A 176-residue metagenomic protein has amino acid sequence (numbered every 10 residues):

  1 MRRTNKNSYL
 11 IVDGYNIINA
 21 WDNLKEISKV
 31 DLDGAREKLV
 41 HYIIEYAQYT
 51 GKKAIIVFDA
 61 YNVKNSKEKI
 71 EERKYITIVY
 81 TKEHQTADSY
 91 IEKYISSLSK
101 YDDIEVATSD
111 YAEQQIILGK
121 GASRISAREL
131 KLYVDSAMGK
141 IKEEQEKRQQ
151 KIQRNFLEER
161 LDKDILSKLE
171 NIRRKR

Functional and structural regions predicted by a protein language model:
R2-L10, N16-R176: Nuclease catalytic cores that cleave nucleic-acid phosphodiester bonds, predominantly acidic two-metal-ion
